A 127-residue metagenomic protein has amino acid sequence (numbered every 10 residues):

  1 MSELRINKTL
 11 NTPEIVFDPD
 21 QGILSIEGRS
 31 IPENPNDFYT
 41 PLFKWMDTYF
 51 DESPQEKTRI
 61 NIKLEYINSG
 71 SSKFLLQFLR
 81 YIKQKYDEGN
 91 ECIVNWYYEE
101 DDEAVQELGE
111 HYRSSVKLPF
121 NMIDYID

Functional and structural regions predicted by a protein language model:
M1-F17: N-terminal amphipathic/basic leader segments beginning at the initiator methionine
T12-I15, E33-E56: A short, well-ordered alpha-helical element
Q21, Q55-R59, G89-I93: A general structural motif
G22-G28: Short, aliphatic-rich beta-strand segments
S30-P32, Y66: A generic structural motif
D37, L42, I62-Y112: Amphipathic alpha-helical interaction surfaces in cytosolic regulatory modules
E110-D127: A cross-taxonomic marker for long C-terminal extensions/tails that follow the last structured domain
